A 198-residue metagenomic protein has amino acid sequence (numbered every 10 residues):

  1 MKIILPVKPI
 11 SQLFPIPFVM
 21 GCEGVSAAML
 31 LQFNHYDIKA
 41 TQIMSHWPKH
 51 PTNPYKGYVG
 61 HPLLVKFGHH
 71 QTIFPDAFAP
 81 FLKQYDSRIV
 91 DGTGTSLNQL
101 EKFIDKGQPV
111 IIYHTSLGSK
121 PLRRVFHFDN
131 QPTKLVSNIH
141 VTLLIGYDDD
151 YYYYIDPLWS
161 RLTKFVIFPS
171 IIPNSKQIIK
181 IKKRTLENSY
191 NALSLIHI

Functional and structural regions predicted by a protein language model:
M1-P75, S116, R123-V125, K134-L135: Active-site-adjacent structural segments surrounding the nucleophilic cysteine of cysteine proteases and isopeptidases
H50, P54, I89, V110-I111 (+1 more regions): Short secondary-structure junctions and interdomain/linker hinges
V59-V141, I145-D148: Predominantly the structural core of cysteine protease catalytic domains
K120, R124-V136, L143-I196: Noncatalytic regulatory segments and standalone regulatory/sensor domains
